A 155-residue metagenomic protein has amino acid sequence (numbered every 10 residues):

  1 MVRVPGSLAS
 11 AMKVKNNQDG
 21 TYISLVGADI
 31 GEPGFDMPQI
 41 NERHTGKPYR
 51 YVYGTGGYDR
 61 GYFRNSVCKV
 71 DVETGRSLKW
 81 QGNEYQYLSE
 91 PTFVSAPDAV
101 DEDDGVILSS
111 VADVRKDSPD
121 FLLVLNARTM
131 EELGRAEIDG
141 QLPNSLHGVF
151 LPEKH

Functional and structural regions predicted by a protein language model:
M1-H155: Beta-propeller domains
